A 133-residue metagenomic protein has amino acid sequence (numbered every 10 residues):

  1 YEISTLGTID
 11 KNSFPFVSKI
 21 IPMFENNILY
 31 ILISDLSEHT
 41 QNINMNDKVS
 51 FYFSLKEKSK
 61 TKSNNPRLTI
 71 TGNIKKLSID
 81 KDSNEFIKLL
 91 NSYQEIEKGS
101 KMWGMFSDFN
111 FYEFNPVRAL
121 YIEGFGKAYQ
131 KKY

Functional and structural regions predicted by a protein language model:
Y1-N44, Y52: An N-terminal domain-cap segment
V17-K19, T69-T71, F111-E113, A119: Conserved hydrophobic/aromatic beta-strand scaffold that supports enzyme active sites
I33-E38, F51-K58, F86-S100: Short acidic (Asp/Glu) patches
S34, M45-K56, N64-K75: Active-site-adjacent structural patch at catalytic or cofactor/ligand-binding sites
E57, K76, V117-L120: Short loop/turn segments at secondary-structure transitions that flank enzyme active sites
K60-Q94: Glycine-rich, pocket-lining loop/helix-strand segments that form or immediately flank
G99-Y133: C-terminal edge-of-domain segments
